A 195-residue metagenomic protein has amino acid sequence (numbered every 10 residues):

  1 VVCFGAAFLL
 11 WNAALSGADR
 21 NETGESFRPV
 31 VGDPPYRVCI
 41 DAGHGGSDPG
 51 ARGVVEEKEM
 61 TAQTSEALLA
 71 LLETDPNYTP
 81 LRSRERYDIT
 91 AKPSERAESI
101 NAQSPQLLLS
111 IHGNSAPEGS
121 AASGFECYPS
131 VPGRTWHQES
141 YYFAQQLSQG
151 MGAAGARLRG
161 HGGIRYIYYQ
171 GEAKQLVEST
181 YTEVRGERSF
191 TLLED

Functional and structural regions predicted by a protein language model:
V1-D195: Catalytic-site microenvironment of enzymes that process N-acetyl-hexosamine-containing cell-wall polysaccharides
